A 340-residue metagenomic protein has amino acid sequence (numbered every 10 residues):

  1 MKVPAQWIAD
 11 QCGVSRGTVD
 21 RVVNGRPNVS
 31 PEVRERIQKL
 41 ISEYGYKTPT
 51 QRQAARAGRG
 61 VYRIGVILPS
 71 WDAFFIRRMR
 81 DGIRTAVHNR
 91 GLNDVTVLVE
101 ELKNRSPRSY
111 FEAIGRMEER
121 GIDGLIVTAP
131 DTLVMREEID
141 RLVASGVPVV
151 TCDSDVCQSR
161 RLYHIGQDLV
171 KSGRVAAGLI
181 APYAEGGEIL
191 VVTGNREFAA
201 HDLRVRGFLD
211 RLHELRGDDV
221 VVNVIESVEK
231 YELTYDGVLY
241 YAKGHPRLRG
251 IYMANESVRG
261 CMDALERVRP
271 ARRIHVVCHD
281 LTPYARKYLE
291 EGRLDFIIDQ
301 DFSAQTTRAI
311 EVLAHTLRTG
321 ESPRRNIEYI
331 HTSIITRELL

Functional and structural regions predicted by a protein language model:
M1-A54: N-terminal helix-turn-helix DNA-binding module of bacterial transcription factors
S42-F74: N-terminal helix-turn-helix/winged-helix DNA-binding helices and compositionally similar short basic alpha-helical
Y44, L212, D301-L340: Hinge/cleft segment of the Venus flytrap/periplasmic-binding protein
P69-I76, L98-S109, D131, I165-V175 (+5 more regions): Hinge/beta->alpha junction and helix N-cap segments in small-molecule ligand-binding domains
H88-E119, I126-L133: Central regulatory/effector-binding core of bacterial HTH transcription factors
N89-N93, S145, L212-D219, G244-P246 (+1 more regions): Short helix-capping segments at alpha-helix termini
L125-R141, F208, E226-Y284: Hydrophobic alpha-helical
T132-K171, T282-E290: Flexible loop/hinge segments that line or gate small-molecule binding clefts
